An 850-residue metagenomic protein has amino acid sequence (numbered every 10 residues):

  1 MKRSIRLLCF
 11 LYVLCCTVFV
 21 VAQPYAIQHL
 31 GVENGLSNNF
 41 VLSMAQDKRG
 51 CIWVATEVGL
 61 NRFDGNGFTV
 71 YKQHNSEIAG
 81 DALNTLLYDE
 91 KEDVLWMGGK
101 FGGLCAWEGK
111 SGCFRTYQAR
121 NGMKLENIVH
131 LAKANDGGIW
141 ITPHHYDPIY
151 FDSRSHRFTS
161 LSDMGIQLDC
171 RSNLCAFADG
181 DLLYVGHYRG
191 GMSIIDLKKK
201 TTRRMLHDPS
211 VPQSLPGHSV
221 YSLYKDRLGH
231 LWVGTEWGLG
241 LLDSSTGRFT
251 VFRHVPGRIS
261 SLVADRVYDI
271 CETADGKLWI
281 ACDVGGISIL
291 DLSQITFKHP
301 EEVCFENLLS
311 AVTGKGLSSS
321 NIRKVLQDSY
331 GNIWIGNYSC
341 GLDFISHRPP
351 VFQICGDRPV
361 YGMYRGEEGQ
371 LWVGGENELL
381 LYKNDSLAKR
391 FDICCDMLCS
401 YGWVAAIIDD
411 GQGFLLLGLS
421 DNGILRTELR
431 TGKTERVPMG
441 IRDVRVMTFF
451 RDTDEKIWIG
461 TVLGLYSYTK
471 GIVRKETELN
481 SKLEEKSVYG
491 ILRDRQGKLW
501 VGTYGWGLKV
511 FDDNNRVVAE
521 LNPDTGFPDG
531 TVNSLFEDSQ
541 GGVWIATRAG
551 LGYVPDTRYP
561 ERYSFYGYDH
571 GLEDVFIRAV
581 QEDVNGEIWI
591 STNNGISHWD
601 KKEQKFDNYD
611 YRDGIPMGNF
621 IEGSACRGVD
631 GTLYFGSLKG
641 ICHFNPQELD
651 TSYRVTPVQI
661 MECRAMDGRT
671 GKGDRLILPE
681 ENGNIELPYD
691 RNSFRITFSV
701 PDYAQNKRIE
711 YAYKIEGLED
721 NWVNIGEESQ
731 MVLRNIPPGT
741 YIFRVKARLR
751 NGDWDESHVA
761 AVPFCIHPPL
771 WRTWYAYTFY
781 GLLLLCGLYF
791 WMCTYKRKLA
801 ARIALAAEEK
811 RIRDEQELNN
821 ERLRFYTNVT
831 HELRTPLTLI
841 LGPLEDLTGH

Functional and structural regions predicted by a protein language model:
M1-P768, R772-C793, T838-E845: Carboxylate-rich, polar loop motifs that coordinate divalent cations or form catalytic acidic clusters
I52, L231, E817-L818, H850: Histidine kinase transmitter module recognition
Y789-L805: Juxtamembrane interface at the cytosolic side of transmembrane helices
A804-G849: Primarily the dimerization/phosphotransfer
